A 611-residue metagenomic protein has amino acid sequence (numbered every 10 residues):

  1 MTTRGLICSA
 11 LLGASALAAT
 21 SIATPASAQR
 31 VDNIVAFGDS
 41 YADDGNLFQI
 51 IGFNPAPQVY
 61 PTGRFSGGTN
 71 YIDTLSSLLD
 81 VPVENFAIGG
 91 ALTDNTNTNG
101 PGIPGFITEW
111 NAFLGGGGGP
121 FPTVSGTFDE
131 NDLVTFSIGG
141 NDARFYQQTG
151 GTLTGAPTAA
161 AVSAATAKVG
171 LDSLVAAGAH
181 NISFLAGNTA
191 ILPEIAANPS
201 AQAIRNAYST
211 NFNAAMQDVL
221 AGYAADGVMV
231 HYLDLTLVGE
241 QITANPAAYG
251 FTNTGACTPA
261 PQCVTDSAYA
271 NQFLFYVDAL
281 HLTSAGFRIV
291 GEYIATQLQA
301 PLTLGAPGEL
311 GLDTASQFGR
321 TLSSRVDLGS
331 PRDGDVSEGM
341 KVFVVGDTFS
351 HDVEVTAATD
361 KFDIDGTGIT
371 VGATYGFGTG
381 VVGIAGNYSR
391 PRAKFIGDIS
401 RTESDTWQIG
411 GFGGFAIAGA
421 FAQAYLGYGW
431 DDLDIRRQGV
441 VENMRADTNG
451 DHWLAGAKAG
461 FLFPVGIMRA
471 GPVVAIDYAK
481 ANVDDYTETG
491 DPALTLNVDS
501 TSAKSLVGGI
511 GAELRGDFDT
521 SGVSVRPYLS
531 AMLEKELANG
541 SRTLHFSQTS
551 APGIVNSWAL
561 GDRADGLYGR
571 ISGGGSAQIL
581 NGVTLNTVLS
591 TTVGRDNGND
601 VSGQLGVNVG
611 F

Functional and structural regions predicted by a protein language model:
M1-A28: Gram-negative bacterial Sec-dependent N-terminal signal peptides
R4, S9, A14, Q272-L274 (+2 more regions): Short, functionally important structural connectors and interaction interfaces within domains
T20-S21, Q49, F53, G150 (+4 more regions): Amphipathic, positively biased hydrophobic alpha-helical segments used for protein targeting and membrane insertion
S21, Q49, N54-P55, E194 (+9 more regions): Residue-level signature of transmembrane alpha-helix interfaces in integral membrane proteins
S27-D335, G346-V355, V371: Conserved active-site regions of diverse hydrolases
S337-F611: Membrane translocator/pore-forming domains, dominated by Gram-negative outer-membrane beta-barrels
